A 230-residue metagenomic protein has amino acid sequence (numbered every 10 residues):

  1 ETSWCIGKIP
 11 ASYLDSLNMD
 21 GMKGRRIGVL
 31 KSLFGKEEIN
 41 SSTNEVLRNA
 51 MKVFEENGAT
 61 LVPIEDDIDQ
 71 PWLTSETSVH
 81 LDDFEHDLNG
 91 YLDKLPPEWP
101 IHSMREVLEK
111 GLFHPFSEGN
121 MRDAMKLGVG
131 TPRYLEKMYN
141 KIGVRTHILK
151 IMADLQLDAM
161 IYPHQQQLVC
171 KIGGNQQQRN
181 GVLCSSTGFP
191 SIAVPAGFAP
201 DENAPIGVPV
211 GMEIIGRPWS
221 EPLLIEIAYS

Functional and structural regions predicted by a protein language model:
E1-K31, K36-E37, R48-N57, G90-P97 (+1 more regions): Structural helix-boundary/capping segments
T2-G7, I64-T77, R122-G128: Flexible, acidic loop-helix segments that line cofactor/substrate-binding pockets
T2-S3, P63-D66, W99-M104, Y162-P163: Surface-exposed patches in mature extracellular/periplasmic domains of secreted proteins
S16-S32, L81-L149, P195-G211: Short helix-loop capping/hinge segments that flank enzyme active sites or metal/cofactor-binding pockets
E38-T43, W72-F84, C170-Q176: Short glycine/threonine-rich loop-to-helix capping motif typified by GTGT followed within a few residues by an Asp-Pro
N44-R48, L81, E85, Q177-N180 (+2 more regions): Amphipathic alpha-helical segments in well-structured domains
T60-E65, I192: General small-molecule cofactor/ligand-binding pocket signal
R122-S230: Glycine-rich, small-residue loops and helix-cap segments that act as flexible hinges at active-site edges
